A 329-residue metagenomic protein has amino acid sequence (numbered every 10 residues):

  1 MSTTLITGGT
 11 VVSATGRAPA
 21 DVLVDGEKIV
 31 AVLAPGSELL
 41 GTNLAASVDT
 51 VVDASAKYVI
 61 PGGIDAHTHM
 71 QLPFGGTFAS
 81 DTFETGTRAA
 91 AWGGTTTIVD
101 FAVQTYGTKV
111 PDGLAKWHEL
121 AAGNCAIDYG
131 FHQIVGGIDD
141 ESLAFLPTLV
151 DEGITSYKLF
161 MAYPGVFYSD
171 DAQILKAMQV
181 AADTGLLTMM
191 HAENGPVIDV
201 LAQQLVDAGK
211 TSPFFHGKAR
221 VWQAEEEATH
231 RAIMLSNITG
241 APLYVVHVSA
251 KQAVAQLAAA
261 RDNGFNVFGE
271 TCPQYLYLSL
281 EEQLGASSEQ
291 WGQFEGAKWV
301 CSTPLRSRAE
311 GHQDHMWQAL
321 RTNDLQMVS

Functional and structural regions predicted by a protein language model:
M1-A46: N-terminal metal-binding scaffold of metallo-dependent hydrolase/deaminase domains
L5, V48-D53, M327: Conserved beta-strand scaffold positions in the cores of enzyme catalytic domains, especially in NTP/NDP-utilizing
G9, V22, E27, A56 (+8 more regions): Divalent metal-coordination and catalytic microenvironments
A45, A54-N124, E141: Metal-associated gating/positioning segment near the N- to mid-region
D65-T68, T95-D100, A126, V206-G217 (+1 more regions): Gly-rich Lys/Arg/Thr-decorated short loops/hinges at beta-loop-alpha junctions or inter-strand turns that position
V99-D100, G130-Q133, P242-H247: Short catalytic-loop micro-motif centered on adjacent basic/acidic residues
P111-I127, L175-M190: Alpha-helix-loop-beta-strand connector modules within alpha/beta enzyme cores
E141-V328: Histidine/acidic residue-rich metal-binding segments in metalloenzymes
